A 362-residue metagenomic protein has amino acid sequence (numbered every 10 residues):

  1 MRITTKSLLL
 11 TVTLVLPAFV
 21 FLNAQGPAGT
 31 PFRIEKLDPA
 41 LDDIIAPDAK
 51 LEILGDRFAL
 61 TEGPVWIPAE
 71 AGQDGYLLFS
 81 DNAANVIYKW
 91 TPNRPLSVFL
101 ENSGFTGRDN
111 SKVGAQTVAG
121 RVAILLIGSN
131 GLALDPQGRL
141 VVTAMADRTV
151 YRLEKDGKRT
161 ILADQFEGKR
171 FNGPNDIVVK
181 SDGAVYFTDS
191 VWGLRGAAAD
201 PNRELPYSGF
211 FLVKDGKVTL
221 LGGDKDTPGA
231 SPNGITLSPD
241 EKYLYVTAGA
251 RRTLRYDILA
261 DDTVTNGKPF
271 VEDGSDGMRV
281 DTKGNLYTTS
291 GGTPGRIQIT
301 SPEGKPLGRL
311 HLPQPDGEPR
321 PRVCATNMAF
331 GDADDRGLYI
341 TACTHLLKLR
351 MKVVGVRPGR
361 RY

Functional and structural regions predicted by a protein language model:
M1-S7: Positively charged n-region of N-terminal signal peptides that target proteins for export
L8-L9, L54: Hydrophobic alpha-helical context, especially transmembrane and signal-peptide helices
L9-F21: Bacterial N-terminal signal peptides
Q25-Y362: Sequence-structural signature of mature extracellular/luminal beta-sheet repeat domains, prominently beta-propellers
